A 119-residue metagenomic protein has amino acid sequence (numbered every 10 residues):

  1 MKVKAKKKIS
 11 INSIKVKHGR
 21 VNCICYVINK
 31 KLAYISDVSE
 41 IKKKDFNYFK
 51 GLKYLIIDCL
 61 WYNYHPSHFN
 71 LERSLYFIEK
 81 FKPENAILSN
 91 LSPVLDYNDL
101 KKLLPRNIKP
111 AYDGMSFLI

Functional and structural regions predicted by a protein language model:
M1-K44, D113-I119: Core dinuclear metal-dependent hydrolase active-site scaffold
K42-Y54, C59-I119: Binuclear metal-ion centers of metallo-dependent hydrolases, dominated by the metallo-beta-lactamase
